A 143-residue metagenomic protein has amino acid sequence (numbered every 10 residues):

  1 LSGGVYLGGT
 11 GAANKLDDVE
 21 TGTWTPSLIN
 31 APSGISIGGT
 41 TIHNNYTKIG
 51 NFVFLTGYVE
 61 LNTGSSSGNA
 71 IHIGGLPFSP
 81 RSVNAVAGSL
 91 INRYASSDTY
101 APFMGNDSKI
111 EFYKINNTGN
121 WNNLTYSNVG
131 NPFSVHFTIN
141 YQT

Functional and structural regions predicted by a protein language model:
L1-S2, Y6-G9, K15-D18, Y46-T47 (+6 more regions): Beta-strand-rich, repetitive solenoid scaffolds
V5, G22, I71, I110 (+1 more regions): A broad, low-specificity signal marking well-ordered, structured residues that form hydrophobic/aromatic
Y6, T25-S27, Y113, N140: Residues in well-ordered beta-strands of folded domains
G11-K15, T23-I49, Y58-R81, W121-N131: Surface-exposed ligand/attachment interfaces on beta-rich extracellular proteins
V53: Substrate-binding and catalytic surfaces of secreted/luminal carbohydrate-active proteins
V86-Y94: Aromatic-rich beta-strand patches that line glycan-recognition/binding surfaces of extracellular proteins
Y94-F133: Structured beta-strand segments within beta-sheet-rich domains
N131-T143: Short, structured beta-strand segments at or near domain termini in extracellular proteins/domains
